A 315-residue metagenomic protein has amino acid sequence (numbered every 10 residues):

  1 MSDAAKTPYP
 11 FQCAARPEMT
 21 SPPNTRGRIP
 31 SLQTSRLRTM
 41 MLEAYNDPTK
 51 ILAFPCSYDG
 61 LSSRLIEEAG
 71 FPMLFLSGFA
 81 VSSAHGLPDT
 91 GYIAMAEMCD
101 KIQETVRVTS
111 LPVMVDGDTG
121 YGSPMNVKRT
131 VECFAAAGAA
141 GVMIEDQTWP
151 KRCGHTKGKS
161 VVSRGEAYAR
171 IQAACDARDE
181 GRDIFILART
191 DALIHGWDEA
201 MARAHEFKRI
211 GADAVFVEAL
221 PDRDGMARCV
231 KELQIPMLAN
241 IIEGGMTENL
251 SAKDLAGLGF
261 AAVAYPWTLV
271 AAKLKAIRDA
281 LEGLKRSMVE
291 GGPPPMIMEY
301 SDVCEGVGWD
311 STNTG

Functional and structural regions predicted by a protein language model:
M1-F11: N-terminal acidic, proline/glycine-rich, low-complexity intrinsically disordered segments
S2-A4, I51, A200, P293 (+1 more regions): Short linear sequence motifs
Y9-P17, P22-Y265, A272, R278 (+1 more regions): Alpha/beta enzyme core
A261-G315: Conserved alpha/beta catalytic core and glycan-binding cleft of carbohydrate-active enzymes
